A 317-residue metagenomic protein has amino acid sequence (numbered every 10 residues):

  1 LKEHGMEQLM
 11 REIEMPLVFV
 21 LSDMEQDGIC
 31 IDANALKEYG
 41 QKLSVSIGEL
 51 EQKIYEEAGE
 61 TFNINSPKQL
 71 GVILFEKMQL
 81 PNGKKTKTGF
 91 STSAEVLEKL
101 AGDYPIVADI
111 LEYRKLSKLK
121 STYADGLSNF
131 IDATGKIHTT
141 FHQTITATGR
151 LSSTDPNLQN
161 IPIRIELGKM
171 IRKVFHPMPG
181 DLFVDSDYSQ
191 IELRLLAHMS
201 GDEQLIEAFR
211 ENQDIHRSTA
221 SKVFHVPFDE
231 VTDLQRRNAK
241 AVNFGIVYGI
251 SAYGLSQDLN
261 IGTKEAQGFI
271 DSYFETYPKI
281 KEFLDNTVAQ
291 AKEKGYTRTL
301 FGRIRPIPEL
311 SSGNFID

Functional and structural regions predicted by a protein language model:
L1-E166, L182, S189-E192, Q235 (+5 more regions): Conserved "right-hand" nucleotidyltransferase catalytic core of DNA-directed polymerases
H4, Y55, Q204-L205, V242: Extended, non-catalytic structural segments that build the interaction scaffolds of large macromolecular assemblies
F19, E76, H198, K222 (+1 more regions): Short, residue-level hotspots on alpha-helical faces of the histone-fold and other alpha-helical interaction modules
D23, S189-I191, D214, V247-Y248 (+1 more regions): Short connector loops/turns at beta-strand edges and beta->alpha or beta->beta junctions
I29, P179, Q204, Q213-D214 (+3 more regions): Residue-level recognition of short, well-ordered coil/turn positions that link secondary-structure elements
H138-T139, Q143-T146, S221-D317: Conserved catalytic core of nucleic-acid polymerases
Q143-F228: Function-dense linear segments that define catalytic or interfacial modules in macromolecule-processing proteins
